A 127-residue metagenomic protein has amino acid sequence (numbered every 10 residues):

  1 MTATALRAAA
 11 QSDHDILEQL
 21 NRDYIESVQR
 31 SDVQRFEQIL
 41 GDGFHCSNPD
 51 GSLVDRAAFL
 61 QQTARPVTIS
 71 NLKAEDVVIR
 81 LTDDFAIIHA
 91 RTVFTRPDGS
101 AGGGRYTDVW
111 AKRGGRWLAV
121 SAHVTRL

Functional and structural regions predicted by a protein language model:
T2-Q38, G43-L127: A beta-strand edge to alpha-helix "cap/lid" segment located at domain peripheries
